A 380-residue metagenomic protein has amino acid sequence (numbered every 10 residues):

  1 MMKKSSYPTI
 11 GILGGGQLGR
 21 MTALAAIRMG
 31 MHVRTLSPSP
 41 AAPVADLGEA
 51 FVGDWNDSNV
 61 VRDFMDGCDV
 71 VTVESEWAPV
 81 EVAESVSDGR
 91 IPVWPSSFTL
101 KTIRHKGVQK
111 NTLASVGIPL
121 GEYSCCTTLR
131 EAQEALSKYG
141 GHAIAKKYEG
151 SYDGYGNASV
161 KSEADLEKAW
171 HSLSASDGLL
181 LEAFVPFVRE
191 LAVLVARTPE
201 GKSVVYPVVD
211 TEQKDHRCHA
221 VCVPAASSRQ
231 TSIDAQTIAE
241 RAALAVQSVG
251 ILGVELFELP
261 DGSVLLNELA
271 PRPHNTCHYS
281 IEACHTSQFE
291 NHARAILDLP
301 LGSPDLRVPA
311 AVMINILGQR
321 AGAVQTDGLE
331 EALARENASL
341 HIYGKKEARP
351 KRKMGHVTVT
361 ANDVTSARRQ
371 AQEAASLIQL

Functional and structural regions predicted by a protein language model:
M1-R104, V108-N111, S115, R130: ATP-binding N-terminal substructure of ATP-dependent carboxylate-amine bond-forming enzymes
S6, R294-L380: Peripheral (often C-terminal) accessory segments that flank ATP-dependent C-N-forming ligase machineries
H32, P92, P119, H142 (+1 more regions): Residue-level detector of anion-binding/catalytic polar loops
T102-A192, A196-A242, A371-A375: Active-site nucleotide/adenylate-binding loops and adjacent lid/helix of ATP-dependent enzymes
V195-P199, L256-P260, G344: Short, low-complexity Ser/Thr-rich regulatory SLiMs
V204-P207, L252, V264-E268: Protein kinase-like catalytic core scaffold
D234-V254, P260, A270-A321: Active-site "cap" helix and flanking loop/linker of ATP-utilizing ligase/carboxylase catalytic domains
